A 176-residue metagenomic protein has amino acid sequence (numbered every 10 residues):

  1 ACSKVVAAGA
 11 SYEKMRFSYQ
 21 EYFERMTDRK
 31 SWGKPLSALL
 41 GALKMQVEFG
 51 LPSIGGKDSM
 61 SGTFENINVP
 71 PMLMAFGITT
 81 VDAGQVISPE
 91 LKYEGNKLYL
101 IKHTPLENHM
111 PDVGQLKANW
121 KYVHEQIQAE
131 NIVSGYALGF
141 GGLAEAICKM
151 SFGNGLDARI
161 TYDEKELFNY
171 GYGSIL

Functional and structural regions predicted by a protein language model:
A1-F17, A38-E48, Y122-E125, A146: Small-aliphatic-rich amphipathic alpha-helix that forms the alpha element of a beta-alpha
S11-E13, E94, N131: Short loop/turn motifs at secondary-structure junctions
R16-H103: Glycine-rich anion-binding loops of enzyme active sites
F17-R29, N108, Q128-V133, G173: Glycine- and acidic
S31, P35-F49, I54, D58-P71 (+1 more regions): Glycine-/charge-enriched secondary-structure boundary and capping motifs
F76-D82, V113-W120, R159-E164: A general structural motif
K92, L100-H103, N108-G135: A glycine- and small/hydrophobic-rich beta-loop-beta segment that serves as a flexible "lid/hinge" or phosphate-binding
